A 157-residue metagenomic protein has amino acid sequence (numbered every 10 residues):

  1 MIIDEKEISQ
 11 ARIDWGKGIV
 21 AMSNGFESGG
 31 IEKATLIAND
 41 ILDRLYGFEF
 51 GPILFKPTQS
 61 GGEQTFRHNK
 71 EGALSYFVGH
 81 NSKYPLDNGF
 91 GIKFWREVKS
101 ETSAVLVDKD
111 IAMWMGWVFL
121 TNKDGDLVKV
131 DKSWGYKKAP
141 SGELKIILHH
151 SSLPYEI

Functional and structural regions predicted by a protein language model:
I2-E49: Short, aromatic-enriched amphipathic alpha-helices that serve as compact interaction elements
I3, E7, T102, L106 (+1 more regions): Conserved aromatic-histidine-acidic binding/catalytic patches
I3, E7, W95-E97, I146: A broad structural signal for short, well-ordered beta-strand segments within beta-sheet-rich domains
G29-T102: A solvent-exposed, acidic/Ser-Thr-rich amphipathic alpha-helical stretch
V107-M115, F119-I157: Short beta-strand edge/turn micro-motifs at domain boundaries
